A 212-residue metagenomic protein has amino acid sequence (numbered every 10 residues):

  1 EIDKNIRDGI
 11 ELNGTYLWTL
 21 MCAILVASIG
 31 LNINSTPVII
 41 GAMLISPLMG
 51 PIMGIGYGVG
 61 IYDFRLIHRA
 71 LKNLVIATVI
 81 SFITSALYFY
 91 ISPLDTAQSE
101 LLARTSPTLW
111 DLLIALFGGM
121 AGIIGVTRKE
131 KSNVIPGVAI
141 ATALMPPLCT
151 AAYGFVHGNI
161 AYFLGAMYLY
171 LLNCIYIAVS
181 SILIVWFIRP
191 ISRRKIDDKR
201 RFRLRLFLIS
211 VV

Functional and structural regions predicted by a protein language model:
E1-L116, R128, S132: Alpha-helical transmembrane segments and their membrane-interface boundaries that form or gate the permeation pathway
L48-P51, I55, Y90, I175-I188: Membrane-water interface of transmembrane alpha-helices
G56-R69, G154-Y162, L183-S192: A cytosolic-side transmembrane-helix exit/cap motif
K72-S81, I140-L144, L204-R205: Transmembrane alpha-helical segments of multi-pass membrane proteins
S85-F89, C149-H157, V211-V212: Hydrophobic alpha-helical transmembrane segments in multi-pass integral membrane proteins
T96-I184: Hydrophobic alpha-helical segments
I191-K199: Charged, amphipathic alpha-helical linkers/stalks
K199-V212: Internal/C-terminal transmembrane anchor helices
